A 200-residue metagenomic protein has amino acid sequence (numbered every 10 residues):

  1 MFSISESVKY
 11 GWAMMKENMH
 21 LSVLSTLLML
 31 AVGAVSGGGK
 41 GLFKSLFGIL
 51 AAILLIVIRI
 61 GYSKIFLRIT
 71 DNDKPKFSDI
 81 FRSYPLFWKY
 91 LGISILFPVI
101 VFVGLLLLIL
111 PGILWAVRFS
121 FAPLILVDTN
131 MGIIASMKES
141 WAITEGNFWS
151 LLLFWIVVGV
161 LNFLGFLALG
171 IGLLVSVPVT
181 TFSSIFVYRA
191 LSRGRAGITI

Functional and structural regions predicted by a protein language model:
F2-V32, K74-V103, W115-F166, G197-I200: Interfacial aromatic "cap" segments that immediately flank transmembrane helices in multipass membrane proteins
V35-K40: Juxtamembrane "helix-exit" motif on the non-cytosolic side of transmembrane helices
G41-D71, P98-K138, N162-G197: Selective recognition of hydrophobic, aromatic-rich stretches within alpha-helical transmembrane segments of polytopic
